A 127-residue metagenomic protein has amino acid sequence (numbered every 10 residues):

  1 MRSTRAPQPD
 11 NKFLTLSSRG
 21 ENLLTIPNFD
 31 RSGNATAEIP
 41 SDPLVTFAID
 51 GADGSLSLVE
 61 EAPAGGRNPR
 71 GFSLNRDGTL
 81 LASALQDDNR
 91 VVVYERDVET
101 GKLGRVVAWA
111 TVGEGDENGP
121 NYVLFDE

Functional and structural regions predicted by a protein language model:
M1-E127: Feature marking well-ordered beta-strand scaffolds used for ligand recognition
